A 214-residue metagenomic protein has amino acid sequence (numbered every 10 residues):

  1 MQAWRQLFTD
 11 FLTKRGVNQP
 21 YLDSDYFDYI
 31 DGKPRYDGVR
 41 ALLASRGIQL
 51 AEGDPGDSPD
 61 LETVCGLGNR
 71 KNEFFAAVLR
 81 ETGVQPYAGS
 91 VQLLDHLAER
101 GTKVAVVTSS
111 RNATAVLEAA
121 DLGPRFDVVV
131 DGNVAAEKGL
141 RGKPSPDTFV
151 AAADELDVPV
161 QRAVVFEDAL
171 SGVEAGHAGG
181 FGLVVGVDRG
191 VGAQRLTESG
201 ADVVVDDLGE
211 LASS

Functional and structural regions predicted by a protein language model:
M1-S24: Active-site neighborhood of HAD-like aspartate-dependent phosphohydrolases
T13-V17, I48-L50, D121-R125, D157: Short helix-capping segments at alpha-helix termini
P20-Y26, D54-P59, V91, G132-A135: Short linear capping/connector segments at secondary-structure termini
D28-L79, H96: A metal-dependent, Asp-based hydrolase signature
K33, V84-A88, K143, E167: Conserved phosphate-coordination/catalytic loops
A76-V106: Short, acidic loop-to-helix structural element flanking the phosphoryl-transfer center in phosphate-processing enzymes
D95-H96, R111-S214: Asp-based, Mg2+/Mn2+-dependent phosphohydrolase catalytic module
